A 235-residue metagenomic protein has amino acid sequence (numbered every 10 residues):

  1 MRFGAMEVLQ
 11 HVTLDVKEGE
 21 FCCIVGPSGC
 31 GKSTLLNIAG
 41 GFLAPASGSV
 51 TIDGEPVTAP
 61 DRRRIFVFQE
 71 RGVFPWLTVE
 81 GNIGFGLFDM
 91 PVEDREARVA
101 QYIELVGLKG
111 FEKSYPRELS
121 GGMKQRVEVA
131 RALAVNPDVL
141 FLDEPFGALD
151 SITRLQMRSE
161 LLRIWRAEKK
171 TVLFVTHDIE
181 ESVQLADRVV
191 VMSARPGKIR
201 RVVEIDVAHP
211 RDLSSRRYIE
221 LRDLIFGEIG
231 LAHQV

Functional and structural regions predicted by a protein language model:
V25-P27: The feature captures the beta-strand-to-loop junction immediately N-terminal to the Walker
G40: Helix-to-loop junction immediately C-terminal to a conserved catalytic motif
G48-A59: Conserved ABC transporter NBD signature motif
L77-G84: Short coil-to-helix segment of the ABC ATPase nucleotide-binding domain corresponding to the Q-loop/switch region
V92-F111, R163: Conserved ABC ATPase "signature" region
Y115-L119, M123: Conserved ABC ATPase signature
A134-D138: A short, proline-enriched helix->beta-strand linker immediately N-terminal to the Walker B motif in ABC-type P-loop
